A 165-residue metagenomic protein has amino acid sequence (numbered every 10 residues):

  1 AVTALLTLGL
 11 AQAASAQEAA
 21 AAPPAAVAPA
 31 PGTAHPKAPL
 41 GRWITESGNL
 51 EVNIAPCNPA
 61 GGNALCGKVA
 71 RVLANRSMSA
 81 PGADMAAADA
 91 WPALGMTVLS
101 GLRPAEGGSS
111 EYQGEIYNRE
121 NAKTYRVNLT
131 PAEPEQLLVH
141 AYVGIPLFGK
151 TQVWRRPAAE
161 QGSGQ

Functional and structural regions predicted by a protein language model:
A1-G9: Bacterial N-terminal signal peptides
A14-Q17: Boundary of Sec targeting at the N-terminus
A26-R42: N-terminal helix-cap/turn-to-beta initiation motif at the start of protein domains
P39-L40, E46-R126, A159: Central antiparallel beta-sheet cores of small beta-barrel/beta-sandwich binding domains
D84-A90, L138-I145: Short aromatic-glycine motifs in intrinsically disordered, low-complexity regions
N128-P131, V143-I145: Exposed beta-sheet edge/beta-hairpin loop segments within beta-rich domains
E133-E135: Residue-level recognition of beta-strand termini and adjacent short loop/turns
V143-Q165: Edge beta-strand at a domain terminus
